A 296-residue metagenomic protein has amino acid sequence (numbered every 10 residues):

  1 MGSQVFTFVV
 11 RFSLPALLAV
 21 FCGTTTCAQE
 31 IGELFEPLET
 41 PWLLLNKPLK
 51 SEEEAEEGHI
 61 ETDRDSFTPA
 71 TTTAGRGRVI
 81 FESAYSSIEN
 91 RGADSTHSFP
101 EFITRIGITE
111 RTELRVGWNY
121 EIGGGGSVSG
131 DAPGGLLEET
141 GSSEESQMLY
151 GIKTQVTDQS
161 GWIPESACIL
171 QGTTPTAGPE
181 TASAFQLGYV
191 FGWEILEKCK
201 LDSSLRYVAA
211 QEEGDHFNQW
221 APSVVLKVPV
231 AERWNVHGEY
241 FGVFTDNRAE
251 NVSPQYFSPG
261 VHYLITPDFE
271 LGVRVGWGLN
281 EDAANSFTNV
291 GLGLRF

Functional and structural regions predicted by a protein language model:
G2-L14: Bacterial N-terminal signal peptides that target proteins for export
Q4, F21-G23, H59, D65: Low-complexity intrinsically disordered segments
R11-G23: Bacterial N-terminal signal peptides
T24-A28: Sec/Tat signal peptide C-region and signal peptidase I cleavage site
Q29-F296: Transmembrane beta-barrel domains of Gram-negative outer membranes and organellar outer membranes
